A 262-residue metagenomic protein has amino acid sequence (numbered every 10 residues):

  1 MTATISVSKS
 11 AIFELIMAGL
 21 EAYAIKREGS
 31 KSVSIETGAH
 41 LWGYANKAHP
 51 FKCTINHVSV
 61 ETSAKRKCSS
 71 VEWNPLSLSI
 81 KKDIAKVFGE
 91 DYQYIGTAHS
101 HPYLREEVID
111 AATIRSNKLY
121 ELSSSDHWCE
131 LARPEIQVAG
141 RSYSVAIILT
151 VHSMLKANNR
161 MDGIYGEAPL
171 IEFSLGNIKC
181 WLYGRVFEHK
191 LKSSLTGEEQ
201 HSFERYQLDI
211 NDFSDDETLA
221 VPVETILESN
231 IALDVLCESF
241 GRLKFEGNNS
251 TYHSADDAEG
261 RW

Functional and structural regions predicted by a protein language model:
M1-G96, S100-W262: MPN/JAMM (Mov34/JAB) isopeptidase/deubiquitinase module and associated MPN-bearing subunits/adaptors in ubiquitin
